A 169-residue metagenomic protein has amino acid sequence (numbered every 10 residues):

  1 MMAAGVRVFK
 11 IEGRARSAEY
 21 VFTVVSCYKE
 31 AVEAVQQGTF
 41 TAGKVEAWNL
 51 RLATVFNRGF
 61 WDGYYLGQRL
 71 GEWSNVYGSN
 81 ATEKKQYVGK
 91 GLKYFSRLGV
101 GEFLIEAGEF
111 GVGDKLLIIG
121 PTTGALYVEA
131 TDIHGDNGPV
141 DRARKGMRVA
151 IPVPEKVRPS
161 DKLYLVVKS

Functional and structural regions predicted by a protein language model:
M1-K10, R14-S169: Surface-exposed amphipathic alpha-helical tracts and adjacent flexible/coil segments at the periphery of soluble enzymes
